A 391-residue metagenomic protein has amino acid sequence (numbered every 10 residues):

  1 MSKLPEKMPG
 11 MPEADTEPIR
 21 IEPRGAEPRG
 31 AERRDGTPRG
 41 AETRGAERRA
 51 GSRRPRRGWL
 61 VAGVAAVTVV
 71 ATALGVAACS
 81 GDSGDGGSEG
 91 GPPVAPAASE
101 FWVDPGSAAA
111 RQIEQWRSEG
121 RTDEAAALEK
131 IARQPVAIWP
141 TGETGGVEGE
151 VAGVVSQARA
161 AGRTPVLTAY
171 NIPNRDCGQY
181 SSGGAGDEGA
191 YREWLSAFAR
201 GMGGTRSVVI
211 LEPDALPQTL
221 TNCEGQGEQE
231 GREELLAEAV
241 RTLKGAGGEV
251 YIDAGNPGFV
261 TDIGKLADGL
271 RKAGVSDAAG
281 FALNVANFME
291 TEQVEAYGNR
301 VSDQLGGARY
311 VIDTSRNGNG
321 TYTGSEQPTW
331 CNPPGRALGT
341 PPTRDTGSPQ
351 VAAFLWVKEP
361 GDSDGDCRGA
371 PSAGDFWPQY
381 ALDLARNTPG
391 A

Functional and structural regions predicted by a protein language model:
M1-W59: Terminal targeting segments of Actinobacterial cell-envelope proteins
R54-S80: Secretory targeting and sorting signals
A73-A95: C-terminal region of N-terminal signal peptides and the immediate post-cleavage residues of exported proteins
A95-A197, G201, E359-L384: N-terminal carbohydrate-binding/catalytic regions of secreted carbohydrate-active enzymes
D104, A108-A127, I131, P257-Q379: Surface-exposed substrate-engagement region within the catalytic domains of secreted or surface-exposed extracellular
P135-E143, S181-A185, P217-E228, E249 (+2 more regions): Surface-exposed cleft-lining segments at the edges of enzyme active sites
G162-V166, R206-I210, G247-Y251, A278-A282 (+2 more regions): Structural preference for beta-strand elements that scaffold enzyme active sites
G184-T205, P213-G247: Active-site cleft segment of glycoside hydrolase catalytic domains centered on the general acid/base Glu
